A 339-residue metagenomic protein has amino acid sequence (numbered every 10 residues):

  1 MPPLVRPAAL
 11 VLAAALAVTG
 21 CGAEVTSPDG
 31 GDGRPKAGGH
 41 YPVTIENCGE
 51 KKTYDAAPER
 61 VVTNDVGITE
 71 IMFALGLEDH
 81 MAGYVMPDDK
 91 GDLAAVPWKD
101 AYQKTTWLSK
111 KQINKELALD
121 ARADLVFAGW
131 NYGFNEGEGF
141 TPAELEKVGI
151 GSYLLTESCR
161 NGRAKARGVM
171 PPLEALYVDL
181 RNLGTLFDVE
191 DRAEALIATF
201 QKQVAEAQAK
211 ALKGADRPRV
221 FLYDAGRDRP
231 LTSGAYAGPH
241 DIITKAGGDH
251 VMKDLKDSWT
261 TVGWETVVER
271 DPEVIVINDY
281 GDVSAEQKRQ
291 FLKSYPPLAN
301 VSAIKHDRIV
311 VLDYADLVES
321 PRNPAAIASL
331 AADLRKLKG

Functional and structural regions predicted by a protein language model:
M1-I71, N182-L222, D333-G339: Bacterial Sec-exported substrate-binding components of ABC uptake systems
N47-G49, T105-E116, E136, L255-G263: Short helix-initiation/N-cap motifs at beta->coil->alpha
P58-E59, T105, G129-Y132, K165-M170 (+3 more regions): Second-shell loop/turn segments in exported
D65-A121, L125-V126, W130-F134, V251: A short, structured surface patch at a secondary-structure boundary
K90-D92, Y132-F140, I150-N182, A215-G238 (+1 more regions): Extracytoplasmic ligand-binding site segments that recognize negatively charged/polar headgroups
N114-L125, F140-A143, V262-D271: Short helices/loops that flank or line small-molecule/ion binding pockets
M170-D179, D254-L255, V274-G339: Structured C-terminal subdomain patch of bacterial secreted/periplasmic proteins
T232-W259: Alpha-helical, coiled-coil/dimerization segments enriched in small aliphatic residues
